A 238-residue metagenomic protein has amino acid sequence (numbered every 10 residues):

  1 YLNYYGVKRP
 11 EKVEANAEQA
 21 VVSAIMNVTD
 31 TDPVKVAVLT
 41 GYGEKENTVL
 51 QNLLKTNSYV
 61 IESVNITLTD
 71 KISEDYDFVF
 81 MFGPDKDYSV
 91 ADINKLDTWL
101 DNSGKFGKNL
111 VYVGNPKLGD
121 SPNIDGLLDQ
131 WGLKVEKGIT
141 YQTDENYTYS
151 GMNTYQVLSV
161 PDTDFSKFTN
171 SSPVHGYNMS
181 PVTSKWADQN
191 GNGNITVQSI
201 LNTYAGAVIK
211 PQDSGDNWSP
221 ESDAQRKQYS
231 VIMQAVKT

Functional and structural regions predicted by a protein language model:
Y1-T238: Short, surface-exposed patches at the edges or C-terminal ends of soluble domains, predominantly
